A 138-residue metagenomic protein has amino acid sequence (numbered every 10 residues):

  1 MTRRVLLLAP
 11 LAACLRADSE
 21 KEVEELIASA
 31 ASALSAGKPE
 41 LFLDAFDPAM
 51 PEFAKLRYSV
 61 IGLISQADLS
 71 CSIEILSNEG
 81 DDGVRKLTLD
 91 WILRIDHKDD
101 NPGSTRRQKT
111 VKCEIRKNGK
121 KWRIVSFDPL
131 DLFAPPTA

Functional and structural regions predicted by a protein language model:
R3-L7: N-terminal export leaders
L15-R16: Bacterial signal peptide processing site
S19-V23: Membrane-proximal amphipathic alpha-helices that sit immediately adjacent to an N-terminal transmembrane/signal-anchor
E24-A28, P39-K86, D90-I92: Short solvent-exposed beta->alpha transition segments
A31: Second-shell loop/turn segments in exported
D82-A138: Exposed beta-sheet edge and beta->alpha loop/turn motif
